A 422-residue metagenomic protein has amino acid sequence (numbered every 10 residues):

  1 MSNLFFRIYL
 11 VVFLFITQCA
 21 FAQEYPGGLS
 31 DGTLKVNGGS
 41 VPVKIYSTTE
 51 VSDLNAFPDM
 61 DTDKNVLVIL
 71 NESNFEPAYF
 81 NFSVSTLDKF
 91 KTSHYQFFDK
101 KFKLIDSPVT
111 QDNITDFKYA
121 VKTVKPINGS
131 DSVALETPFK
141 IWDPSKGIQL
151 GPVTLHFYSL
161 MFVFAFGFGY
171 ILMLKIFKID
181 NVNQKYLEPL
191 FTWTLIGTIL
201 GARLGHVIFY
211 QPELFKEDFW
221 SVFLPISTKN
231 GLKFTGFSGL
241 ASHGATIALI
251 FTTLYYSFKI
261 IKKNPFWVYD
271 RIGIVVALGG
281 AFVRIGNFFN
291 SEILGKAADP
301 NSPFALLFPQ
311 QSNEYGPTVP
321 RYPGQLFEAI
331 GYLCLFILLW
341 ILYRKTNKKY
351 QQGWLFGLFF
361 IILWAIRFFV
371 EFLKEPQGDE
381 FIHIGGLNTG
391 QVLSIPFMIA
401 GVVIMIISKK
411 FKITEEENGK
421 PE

Functional and structural regions predicted by a protein language model:
S2-Y9, F13, Q18-V41, N128-E422: A feature for loop-to-transmembrane-helix boundaries and adjacent hydrophobic helices in multi-pass integral membrane
A22-L150, N313: Low-complexity, proline/glycine-enriched hydrophobic segments characteristic of transmembrane helices
